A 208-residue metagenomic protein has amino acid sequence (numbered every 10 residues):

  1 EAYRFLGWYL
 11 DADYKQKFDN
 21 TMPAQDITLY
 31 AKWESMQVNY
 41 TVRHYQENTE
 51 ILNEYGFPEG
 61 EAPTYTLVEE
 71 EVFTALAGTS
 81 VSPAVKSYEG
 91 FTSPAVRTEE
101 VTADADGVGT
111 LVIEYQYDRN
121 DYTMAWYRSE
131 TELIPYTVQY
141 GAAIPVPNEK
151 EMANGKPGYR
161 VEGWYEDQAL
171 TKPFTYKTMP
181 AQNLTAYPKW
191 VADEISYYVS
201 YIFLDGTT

Functional and structural regions predicted by a protein language model:
E1-T208: Secondary-structure capping and domain/repeat boundary segments
